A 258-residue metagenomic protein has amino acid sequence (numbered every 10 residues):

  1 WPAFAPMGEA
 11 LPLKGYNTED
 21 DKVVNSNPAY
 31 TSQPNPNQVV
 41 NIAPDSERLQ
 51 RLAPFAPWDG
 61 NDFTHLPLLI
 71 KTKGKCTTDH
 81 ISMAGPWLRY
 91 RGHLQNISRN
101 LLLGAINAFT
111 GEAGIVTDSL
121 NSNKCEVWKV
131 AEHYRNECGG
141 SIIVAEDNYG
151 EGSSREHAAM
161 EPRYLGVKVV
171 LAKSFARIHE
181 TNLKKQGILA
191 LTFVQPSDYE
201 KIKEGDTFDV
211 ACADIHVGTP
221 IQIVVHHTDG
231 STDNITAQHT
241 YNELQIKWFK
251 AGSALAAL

Functional and structural regions predicted by a protein language model:
W1-L258: Fe-S-dependent hydro-lyases/dehydratases of central metabolism
